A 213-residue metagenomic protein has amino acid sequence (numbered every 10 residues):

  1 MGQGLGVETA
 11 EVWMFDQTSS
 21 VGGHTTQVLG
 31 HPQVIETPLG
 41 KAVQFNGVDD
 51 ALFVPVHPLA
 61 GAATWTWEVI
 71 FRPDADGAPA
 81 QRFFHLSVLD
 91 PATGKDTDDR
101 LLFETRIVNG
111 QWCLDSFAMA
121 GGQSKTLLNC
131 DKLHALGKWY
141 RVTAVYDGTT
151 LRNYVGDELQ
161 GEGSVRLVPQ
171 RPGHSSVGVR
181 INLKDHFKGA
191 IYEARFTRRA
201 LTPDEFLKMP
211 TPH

Functional and structural regions predicted by a protein language model:
G4-T25, Q33-E36, N46-D115, L136 (+3 more regions): Extracellular glycan-recognition modules
V54-H57, L128-L133, S164-R166: Beta-strand-rich interaction surfaces with strong enrichment in secreted/lumenal proteins
D115-R141: Short, aromatic/His-centered strand-loop micro-motif at the edge of beta-sheets
K138-R152: Localized edge beta-strand/strand-to-loop motifs within extracellular or lumenal beta-rich domains
Y154-E158: Short strand-turn-strand beta-turns centered on an Asx-Gly dipeptide
G163-I191: Flexible glycan-contacting loops in extracellular carbohydrate-active proteins
